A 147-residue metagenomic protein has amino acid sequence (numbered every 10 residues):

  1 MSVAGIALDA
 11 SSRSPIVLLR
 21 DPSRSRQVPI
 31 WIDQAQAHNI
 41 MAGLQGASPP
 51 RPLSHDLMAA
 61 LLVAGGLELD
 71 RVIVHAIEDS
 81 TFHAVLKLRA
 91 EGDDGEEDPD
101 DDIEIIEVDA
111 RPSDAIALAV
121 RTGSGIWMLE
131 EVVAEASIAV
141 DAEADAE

Functional and structural regions predicted by a protein language model:
M1-E147: Divalent-cation
